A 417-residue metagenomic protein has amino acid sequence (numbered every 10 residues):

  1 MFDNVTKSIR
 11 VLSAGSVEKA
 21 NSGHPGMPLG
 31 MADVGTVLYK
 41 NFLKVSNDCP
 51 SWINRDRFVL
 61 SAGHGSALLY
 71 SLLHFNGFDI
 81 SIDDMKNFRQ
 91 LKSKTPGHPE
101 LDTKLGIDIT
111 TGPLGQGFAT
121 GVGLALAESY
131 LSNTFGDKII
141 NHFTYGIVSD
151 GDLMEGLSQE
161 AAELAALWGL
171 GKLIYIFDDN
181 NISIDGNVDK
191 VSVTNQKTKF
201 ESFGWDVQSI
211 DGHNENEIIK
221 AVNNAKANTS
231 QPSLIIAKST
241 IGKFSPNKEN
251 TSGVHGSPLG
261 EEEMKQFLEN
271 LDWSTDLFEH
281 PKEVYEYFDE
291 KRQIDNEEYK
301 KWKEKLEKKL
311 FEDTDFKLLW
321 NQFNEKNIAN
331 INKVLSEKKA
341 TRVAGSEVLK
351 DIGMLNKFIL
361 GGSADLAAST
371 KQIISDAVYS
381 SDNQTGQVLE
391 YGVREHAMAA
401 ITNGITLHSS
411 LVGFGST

Functional and structural regions predicted by a protein language model:
T6-S22, D178-N180: N-terminal capping segment at the start of a domain
S13, H24, V34, L69 (+7 more regions): Buried hydrophobic positions in well-ordered alpha/beta secondary-structure cores of metabolic enzymes
S16-P25, I53-S61, K104-G115, V334-S336 (+1 more regions): A short glycine/serine-rich beta->alpha loop
G30-L167, A364, K371-I374, A400-I401 (+1 more regions): Cofactor-binding active-site loop characterized by glycine-rich and histidine/acidic residues
V45-D48, R55, T103-E290: Glycine-rich ThDP/TPP pyrophosphate-binding loop and its adjacent helix/strand module within ThDP-dependent enzymes
A62-S66, L91-K94, V148-M154, D178-S183 (+5 more regions): Acidic, glycine-rich active-site loops and adjacent beta-strand->loop/helix elements that engage anionic groups
F75, E160-L167, V191-S192, T251-S252 (+3 more regions): Short, solvent-exposed amphipathic alpha-helical segments in soluble enzyme and RNA/protein-processing domains
K303-T417: Non-catalytic terminal/interface segments that mediate subunit docking, oligomerization, and allosteric communication
